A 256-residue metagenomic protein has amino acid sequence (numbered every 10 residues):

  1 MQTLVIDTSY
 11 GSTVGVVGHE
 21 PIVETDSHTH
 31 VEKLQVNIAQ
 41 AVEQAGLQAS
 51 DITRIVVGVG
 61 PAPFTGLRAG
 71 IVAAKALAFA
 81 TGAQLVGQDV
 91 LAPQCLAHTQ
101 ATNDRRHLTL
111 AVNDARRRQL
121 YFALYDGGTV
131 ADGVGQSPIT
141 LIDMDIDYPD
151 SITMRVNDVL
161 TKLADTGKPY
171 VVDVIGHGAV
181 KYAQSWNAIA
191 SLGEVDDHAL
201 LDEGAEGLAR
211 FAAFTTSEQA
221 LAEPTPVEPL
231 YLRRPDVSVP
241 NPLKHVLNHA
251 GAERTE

Functional and structural regions predicted by a protein language model:
M1-P61: N-terminal beta-alpha supersecondary unit
V23, T29, Q84-D202, Y231 (+2 more regions): Surface "functional belts" at beta-alpha junctions
K33-N37, V72, A76, P93-L96 (+1 more regions): Short amphipathic alpha-helical face segments that pack within enzyme cores and frequently flank/anchor catalytic
G46-S50, A78-Q88, N103-D104, A220: Phosphate-handling active-site elements
R54-V90: DPxDG-like acidic metal-binding loop motif
A80, A97, A101, G127 (+1 more regions): Active-site catalytic microenvironments for nucleophilic, acid-base chemistry
K181, D196-E256: Acyltransferase
